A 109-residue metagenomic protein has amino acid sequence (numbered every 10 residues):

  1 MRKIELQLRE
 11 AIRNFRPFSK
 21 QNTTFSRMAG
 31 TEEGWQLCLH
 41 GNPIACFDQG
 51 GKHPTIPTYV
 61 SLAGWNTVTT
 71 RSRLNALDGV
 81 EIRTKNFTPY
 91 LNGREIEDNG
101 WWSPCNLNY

Functional and structural regions predicted by a protein language model:
M1-Y109: Terminal leader/tail segments of proteins
